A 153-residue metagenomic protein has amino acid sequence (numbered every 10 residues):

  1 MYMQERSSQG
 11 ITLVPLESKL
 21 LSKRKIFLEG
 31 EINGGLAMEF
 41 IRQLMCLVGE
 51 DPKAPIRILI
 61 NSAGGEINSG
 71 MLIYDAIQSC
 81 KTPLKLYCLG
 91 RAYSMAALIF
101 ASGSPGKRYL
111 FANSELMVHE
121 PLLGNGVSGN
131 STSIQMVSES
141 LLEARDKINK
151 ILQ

Functional and structural regions predicted by a protein language model:
M1-Q153: Terminal-region recognition feature
